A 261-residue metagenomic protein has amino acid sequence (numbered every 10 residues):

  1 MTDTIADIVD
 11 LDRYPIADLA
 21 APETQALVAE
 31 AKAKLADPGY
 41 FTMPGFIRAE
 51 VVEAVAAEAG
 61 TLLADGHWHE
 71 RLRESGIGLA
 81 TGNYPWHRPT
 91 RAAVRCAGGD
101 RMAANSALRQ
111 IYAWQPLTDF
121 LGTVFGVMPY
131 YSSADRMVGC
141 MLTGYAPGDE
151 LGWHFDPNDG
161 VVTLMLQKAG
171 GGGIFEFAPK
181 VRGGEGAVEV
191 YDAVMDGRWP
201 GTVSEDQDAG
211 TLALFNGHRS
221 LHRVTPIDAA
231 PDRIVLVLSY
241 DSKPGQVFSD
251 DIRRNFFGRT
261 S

Functional and structural regions predicted by a protein language model:
T2-A26, A36, G45-P116: Non-heme Fe(II)-dependent double-stranded beta-helix
V28, W114-T118, D159, G217: A structural signal for well-ordered alpha-helical scaffolds and beta->alpha junctions
R48, N158, G171, A229-A230: Short strand-connecting beta-turns/loops that link adjacent beta-strands
A59, L166, Y240-S242: Short beta-strand segments enriched in hydrophobic/aromatic residues within well-folded beta-rich domains
L63-H67, F125, P244: A generic secondary-structure signal for well-formed alpha-helical elements
M102-A104, R109, T118-L212: Catalytic core of non-heme Fe(II) oxygenases with the double-stranded beta-helix
F175-K180, G184-S261: Catalytic core of Fe(II)/2-oxoglutarate
